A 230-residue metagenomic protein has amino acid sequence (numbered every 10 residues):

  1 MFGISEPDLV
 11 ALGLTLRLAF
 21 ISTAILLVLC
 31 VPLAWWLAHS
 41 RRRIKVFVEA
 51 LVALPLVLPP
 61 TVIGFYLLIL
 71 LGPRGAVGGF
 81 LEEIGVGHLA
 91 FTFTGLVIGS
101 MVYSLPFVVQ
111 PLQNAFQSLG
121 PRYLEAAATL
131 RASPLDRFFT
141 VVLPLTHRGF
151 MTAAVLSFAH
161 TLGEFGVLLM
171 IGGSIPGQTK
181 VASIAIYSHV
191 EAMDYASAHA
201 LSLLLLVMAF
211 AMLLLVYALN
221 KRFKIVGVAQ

Functional and structural regions predicted by a protein language model:
M1, E6-V10, R41-K45, V216-Q230: Transmembrane alpha-helical segments of polytopic membrane transport and secretion proteins
M1-G3, G64-M101, I171-I175: Membrane-interfacial helix termini and adjacent extracytoplasmic/periplasmic loops of multi-pass transporters
M1-V10, I171-F210, L214: Interhelical loop and adjacent transmembrane-helix boundary motif in polytopic membrane transport permeases
D8-L37, L56: Transmembrane alpha-helix signature in integral membrane proteins
A24, F107-L112, F116, G120 (+2 more regions): Transmembrane alpha-helices
W36-L67, L124, R148: Cytoplasmic-entry segments and transmembrane alpha-helices of multi-pass inner-membrane transporters
P73, F150-S188: Non-cytoplasmic
Q113-L124, A128-T129, T140, Y195 (+1 more regions): C-terminal transmembrane helix and the adjacent membrane-cytosol boundary/short C-terminal tail of inner/organellar
